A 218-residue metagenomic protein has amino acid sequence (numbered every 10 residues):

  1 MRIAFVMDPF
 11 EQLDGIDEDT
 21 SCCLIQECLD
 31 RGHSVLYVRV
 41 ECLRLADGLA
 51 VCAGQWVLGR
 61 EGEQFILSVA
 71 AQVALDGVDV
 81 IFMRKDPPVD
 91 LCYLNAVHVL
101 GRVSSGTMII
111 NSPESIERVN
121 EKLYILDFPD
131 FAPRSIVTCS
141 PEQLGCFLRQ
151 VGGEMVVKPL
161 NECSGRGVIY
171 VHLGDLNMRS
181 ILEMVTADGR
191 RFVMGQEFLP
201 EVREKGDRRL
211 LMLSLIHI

Functional and structural regions predicted by a protein language model:
R2-D30, V38-V78, K85-K205: Active-site nucleotide/adenylate-binding loops and adjacent lid/helix of ATP-dependent enzymes
H33: Short phosphate-binding/catalytic loops that engage adenosine nucleotides
R209: Short, surface-exposed charged micro-motifs
I216-I218: Conserved small/polar residues in nucleotide/adenosyl-binding loops
